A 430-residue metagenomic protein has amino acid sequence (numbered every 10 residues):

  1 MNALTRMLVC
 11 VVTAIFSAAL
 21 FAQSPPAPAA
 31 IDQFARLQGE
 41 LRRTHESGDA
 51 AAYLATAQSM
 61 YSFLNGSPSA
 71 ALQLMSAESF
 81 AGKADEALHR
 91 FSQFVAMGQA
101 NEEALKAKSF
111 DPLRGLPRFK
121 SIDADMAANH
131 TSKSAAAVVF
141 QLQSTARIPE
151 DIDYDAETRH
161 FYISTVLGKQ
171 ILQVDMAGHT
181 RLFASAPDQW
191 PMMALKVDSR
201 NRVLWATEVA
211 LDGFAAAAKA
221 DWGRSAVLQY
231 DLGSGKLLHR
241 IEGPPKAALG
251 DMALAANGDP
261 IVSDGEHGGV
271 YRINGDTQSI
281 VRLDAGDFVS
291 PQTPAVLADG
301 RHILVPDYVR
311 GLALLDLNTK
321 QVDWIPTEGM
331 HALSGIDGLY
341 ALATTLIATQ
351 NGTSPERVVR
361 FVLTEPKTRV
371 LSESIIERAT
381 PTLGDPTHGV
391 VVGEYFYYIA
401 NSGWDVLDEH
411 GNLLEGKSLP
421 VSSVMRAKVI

Functional and structural regions predicted by a protein language model:
A100-M126: TPR/TPR-like alpha-solenoid helical repeat scaffolds
H130-L172, P420: Beta-strand-rich domains and repeat architectures in extracellular enzymes and scaffolds, especially beta-propellers
A136-Q143, H179-S185, K236-E242, Q278-A285 (+2 more regions): A short beta-strand motif characteristic of beta-propeller blades
Q143-T158, V166, D188-D212, G243-P260 (+4 more regions): Beta-rich, blade/repeat-based domains predominating in secreted/periplasmic proteins but also intracellular
V174-H179, D231-K236, N274-Q278, D316-K320 (+2 more regions): Short loop/turn segments that connect beta-strands within beta-propeller blades
T207-G223, N401-V421: Short, conserved, GDST-rich strand-edge loop motifs in beta-rich repeat architectures
